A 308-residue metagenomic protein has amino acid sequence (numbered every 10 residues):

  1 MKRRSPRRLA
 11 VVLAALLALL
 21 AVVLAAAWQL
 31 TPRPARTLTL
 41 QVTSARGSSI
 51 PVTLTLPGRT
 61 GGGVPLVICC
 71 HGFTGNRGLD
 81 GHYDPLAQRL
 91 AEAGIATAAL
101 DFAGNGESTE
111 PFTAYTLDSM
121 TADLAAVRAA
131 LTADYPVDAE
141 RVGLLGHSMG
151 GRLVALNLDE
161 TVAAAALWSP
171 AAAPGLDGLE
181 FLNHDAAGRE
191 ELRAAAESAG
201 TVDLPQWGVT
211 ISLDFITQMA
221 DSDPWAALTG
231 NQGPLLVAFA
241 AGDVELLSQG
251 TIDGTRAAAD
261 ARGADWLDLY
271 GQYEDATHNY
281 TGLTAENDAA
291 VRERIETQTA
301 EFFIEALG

Functional and structural regions predicted by a protein language model:
L24-G61: N-terminal cap/lid segment of alpha/beta-hydrolase-fold proteins
I50, T161-A300: The alpha/beta-hydrolase serine catalytic core
V64, H71-N76: Active-site glycine-rich loops that stabilize anionic/oxyanionic intermediates across multiple enzyme folds
F73, D101-G106, A171, E274-A276: Short beta-to-alpha linker loops that shape the active-site pocket of alpha/beta-hydrolase fold enzymes
G75-A87, F102, S248-G250: The serine-hydrolase catalytic nucleophile loop
A87-T109: Conserved alpha/beta-hydrolase
A114-Y135: Alpha/beta-hydrolase active-site loop
L145-L156: Glycine-rich nucleophile elbow surrounding the catalytic serine of serine-hydrolase chemistry
